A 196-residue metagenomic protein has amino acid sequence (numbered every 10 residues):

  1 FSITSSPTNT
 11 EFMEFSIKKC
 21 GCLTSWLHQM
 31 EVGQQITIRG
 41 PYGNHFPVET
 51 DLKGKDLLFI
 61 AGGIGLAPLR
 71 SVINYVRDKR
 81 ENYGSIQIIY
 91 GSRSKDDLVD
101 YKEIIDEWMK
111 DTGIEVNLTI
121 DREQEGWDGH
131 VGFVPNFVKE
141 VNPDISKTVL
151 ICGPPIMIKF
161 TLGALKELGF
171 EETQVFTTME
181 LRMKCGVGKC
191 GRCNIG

Functional and structural regions predicted by a protein language model:
F1, G43-D51: Short, Lys/Arg- and Gly-enriched loop/turn segments at beta-strand edges
F1-T37, S92-S94, R122: Ferredoxin-reductase
W26, H45, P68-S71, K159-T161: Phosphate- and divalent-cation-binding pockets in alpha/beta enzyme and binding domains that engage nucleotide-derived
L57-I60, L150: Conserved beta-strand elements of the Class I
P68-R80: Histidine-anchored nucleotide/phosphate-binding helix
I89, S94-G196: Reductase modules of NAD(P)H-dependent flavoproteins
